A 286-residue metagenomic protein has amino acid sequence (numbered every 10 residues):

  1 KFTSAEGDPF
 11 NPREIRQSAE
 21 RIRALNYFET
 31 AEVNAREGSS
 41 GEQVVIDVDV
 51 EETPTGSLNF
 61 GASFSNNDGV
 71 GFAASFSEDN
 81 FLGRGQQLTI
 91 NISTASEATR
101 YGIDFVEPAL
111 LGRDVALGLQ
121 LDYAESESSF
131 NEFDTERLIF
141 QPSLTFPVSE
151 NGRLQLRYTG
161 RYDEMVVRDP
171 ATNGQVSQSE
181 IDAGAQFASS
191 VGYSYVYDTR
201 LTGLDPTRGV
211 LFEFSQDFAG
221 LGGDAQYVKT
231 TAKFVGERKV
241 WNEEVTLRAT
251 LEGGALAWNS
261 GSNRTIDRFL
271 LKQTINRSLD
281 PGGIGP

Functional and structural regions predicted by a protein language model:
K1-N66, S75, T89-A109, F146-V148 (+2 more regions): Periplasmic polypeptide-binding modules associated with outer-membrane biogenesis and secretion
F2, G56-N66, F72-A74, E78-A95 (+3 more regions): Transmembrane beta-strand segments that form the barrel wall of outer-membrane beta-barrel proteins
A24, S39, S57, S65 (+1 more regions): C-terminal outer-membrane beta-barrel translocator/porin domains of Gram-negative envelope proteins and their
F28-E29, G56-L58, G69, F81-L88 (+4 more regions): Repeated loop/turn-to-beta-strand initiation elements of outer-membrane beta-barrel proteins
R36, F60-F64, E78, T89-S93 (+7 more regions): Outer-membrane beta-barrel proteins
D49-E51, S77-D79, G102-P108, Q120-D122 (+5 more regions): Transmembrane beta-barrel domains of outer membrane proteins
T53, G69, A98, T135-R137 (+2 more regions): Membrane-spanning beta-strands of outer-membrane beta-barrel proteins
Y101-A185: Transmembrane beta-barrel wall of Gram-negative outer-membrane proteins
